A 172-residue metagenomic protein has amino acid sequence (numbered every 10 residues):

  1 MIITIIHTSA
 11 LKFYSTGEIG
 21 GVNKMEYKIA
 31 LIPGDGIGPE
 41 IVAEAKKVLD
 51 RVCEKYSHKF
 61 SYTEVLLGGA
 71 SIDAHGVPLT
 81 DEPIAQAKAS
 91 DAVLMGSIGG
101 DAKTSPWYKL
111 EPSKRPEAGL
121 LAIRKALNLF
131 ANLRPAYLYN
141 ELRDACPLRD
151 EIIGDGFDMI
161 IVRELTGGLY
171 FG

Functional and structural regions predicted by a protein language model:
T4-I5, K28: Absolute N-terminal positional cue centered near the fourth residue
I6-T8, K12-K24: Short, Lys/Arg-enriched N-terminal segments with co-localized hydrophobic residues within the first ~10-30 amino acids
M25-G36, E54, K59-S61, G69-G172: Anion-binding alpha/beta catalytic cores of soluble intermediary-metabolism enzymes, centered on
I37-V42: Short N-terminal binding/cap micro-motifs at the start of the first secondary-structure element
E44-K47, A118: A general alpha-helical scaffold signature found inside nucleotide-binding enzyme cores
K46-Y56: Short catalytic helix/loop segments, enriched in acidic residues and glycine and frequently bearing histidine
V65: The conserved SAM/SAH-binding core of class I Rossmann-like methyltransferase domains, concentrating on the hydrophobic
